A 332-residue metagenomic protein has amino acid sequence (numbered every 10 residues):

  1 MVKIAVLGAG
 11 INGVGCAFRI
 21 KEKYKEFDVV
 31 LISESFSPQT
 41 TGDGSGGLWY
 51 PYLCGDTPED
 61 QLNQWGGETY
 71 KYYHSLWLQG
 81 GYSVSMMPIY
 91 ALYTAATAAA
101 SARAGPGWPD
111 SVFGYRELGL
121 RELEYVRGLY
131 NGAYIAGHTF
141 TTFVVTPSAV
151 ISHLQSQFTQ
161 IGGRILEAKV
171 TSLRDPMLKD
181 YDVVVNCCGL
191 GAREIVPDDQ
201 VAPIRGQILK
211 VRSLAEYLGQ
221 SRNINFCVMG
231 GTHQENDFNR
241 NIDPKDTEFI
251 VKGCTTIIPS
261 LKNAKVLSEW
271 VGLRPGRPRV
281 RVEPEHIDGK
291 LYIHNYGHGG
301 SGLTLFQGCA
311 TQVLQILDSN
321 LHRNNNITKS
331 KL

Functional and structural regions predicted by a protein language model:
M1-N12: Beta1/beta-strand and adjacent pyrophosphate-binding region of the FAD-binding site in flavoprotein oxidoreductases
E22-D43: Glycine-rich FAD pyrophosphate-binding loop
T57-T69, G137-H153, N241-D246, T304-F306: Short beta-strand to alpha-helix junction loop
E68-F158, R277: Flavin (FAD/FMN) cofactor-binding and adjacent substrate-gating region of FAD-dependent oxidoreductase domains
Y73-H74, V201, G206, L214-G219 (+3 more regions): Flavin-binding catalytic cores
Y130-T171, P176-Y181, C187, A192 (+1 more regions): Helical element adjacent to the flavin cofactor pocket in flavoenzyme catalytic cores
H153, A264-L332: C-terminal catalytic lobe of FAD-dependent flavoproteins
N186-V201, K210: Flavin (primarily FAD) binding-site architecture
